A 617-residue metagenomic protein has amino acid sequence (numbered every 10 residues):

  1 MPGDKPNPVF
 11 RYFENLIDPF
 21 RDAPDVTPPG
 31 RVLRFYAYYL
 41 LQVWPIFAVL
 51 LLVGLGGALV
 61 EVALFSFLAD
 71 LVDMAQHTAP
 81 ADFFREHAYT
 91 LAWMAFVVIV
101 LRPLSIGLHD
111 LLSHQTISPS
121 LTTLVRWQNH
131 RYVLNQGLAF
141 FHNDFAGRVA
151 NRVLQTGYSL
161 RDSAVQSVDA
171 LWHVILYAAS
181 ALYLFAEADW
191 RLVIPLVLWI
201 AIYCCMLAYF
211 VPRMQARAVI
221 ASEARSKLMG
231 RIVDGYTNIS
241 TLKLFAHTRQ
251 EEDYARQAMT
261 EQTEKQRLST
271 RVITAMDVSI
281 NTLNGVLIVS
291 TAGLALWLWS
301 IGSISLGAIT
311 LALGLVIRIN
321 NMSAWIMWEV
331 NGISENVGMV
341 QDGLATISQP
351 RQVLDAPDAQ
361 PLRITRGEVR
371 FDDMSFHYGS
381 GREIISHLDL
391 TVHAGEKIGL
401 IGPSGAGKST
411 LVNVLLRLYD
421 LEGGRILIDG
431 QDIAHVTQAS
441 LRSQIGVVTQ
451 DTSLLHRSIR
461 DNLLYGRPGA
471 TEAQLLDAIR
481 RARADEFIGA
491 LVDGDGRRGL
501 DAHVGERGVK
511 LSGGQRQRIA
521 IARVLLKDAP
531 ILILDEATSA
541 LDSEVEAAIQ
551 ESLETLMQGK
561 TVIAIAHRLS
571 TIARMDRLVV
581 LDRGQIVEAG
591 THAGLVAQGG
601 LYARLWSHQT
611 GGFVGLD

Functional and structural regions predicted by a protein language model:
M1-E61, Q76-A95, H109-I117, R131 (+8 more regions): Membrane-integrated ABC transporters
P6, D18-P29, V60-A69, D73 (+11 more regions): Juxtamembrane helix-loop junctions of ABC transporter transmembrane domains
R34, P45-D70, L91, A95 (+6 more regions): Alpha-helical segments in transporter systems
Q42, I46-G56, L101, Q166-I220 (+2 more regions): Transmembrane helices of ABC transporter permease
H142-G147, I220-L268, V340-G343, D358-Q360: Loop segments that connect adjacent transmembrane helices in multi-pass transporters
L244-H247, R271, I288, R318-S348: Cytosolic ends of transmembrane helices, especially the final helix of ABC transmembrane type-1 domains
L362-D617: ABC-type nucleotide-binding domain
